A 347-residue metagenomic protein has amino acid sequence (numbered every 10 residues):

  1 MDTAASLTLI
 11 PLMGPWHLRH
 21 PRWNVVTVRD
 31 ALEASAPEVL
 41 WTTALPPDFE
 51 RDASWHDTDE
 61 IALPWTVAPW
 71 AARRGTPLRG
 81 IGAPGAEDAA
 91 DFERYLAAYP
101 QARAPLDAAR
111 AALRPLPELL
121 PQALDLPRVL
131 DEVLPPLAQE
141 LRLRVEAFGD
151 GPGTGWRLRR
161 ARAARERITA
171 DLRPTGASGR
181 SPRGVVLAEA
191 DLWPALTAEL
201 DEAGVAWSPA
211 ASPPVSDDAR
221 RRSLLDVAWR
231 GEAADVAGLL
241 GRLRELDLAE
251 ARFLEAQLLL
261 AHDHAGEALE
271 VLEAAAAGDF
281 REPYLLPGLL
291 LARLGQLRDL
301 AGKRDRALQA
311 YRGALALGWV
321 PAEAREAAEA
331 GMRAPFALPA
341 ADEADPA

Functional and structural regions predicted by a protein language model:
M1-A347: Compositional signal for N-terminal targeting/processing segments
